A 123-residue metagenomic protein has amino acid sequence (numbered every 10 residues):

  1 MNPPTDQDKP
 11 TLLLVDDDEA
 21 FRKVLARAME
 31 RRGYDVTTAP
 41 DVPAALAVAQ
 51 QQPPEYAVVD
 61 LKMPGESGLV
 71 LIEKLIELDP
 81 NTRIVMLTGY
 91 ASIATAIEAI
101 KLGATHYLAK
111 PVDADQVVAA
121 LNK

Functional and structural regions predicted by a protein language model:
D16, D60, T88: Active-site residues of response regulator receiver
R22, P64, T88, S92: The feature encodes the CheY-like receiver
K23-R31: Charged docking surfaces used in two-component/phosphorelay signaling
G33-P40, V48: Short hydrophobic/Thr-rich beta-strand motif most characteristic of the beta2 strand and flanking loop of CheY-like
D41, S67-V70: Acidic catalytic/metal-coordinating carboxylates
A47, L69-N81, E98: Short amphipathic alpha-helix used as the core "switch/output" element in two-component signaling
Q52-V58, M63: Active-site beta3 strand of CheY-like receiver
